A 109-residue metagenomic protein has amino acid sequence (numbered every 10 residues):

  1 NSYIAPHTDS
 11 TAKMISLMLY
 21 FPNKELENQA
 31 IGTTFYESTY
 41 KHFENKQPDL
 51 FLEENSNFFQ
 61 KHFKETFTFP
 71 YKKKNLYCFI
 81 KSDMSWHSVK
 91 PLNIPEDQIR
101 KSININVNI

Functional and structural regions predicted by a protein language model:
N1-I109: Catalytic core of non-heme Fe(II) oxygenases with the double-stranded beta-helix
